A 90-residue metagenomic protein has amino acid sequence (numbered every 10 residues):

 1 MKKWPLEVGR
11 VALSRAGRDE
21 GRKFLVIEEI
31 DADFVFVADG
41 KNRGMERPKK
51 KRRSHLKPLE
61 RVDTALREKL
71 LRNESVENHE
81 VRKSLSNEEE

Functional and structural regions predicted by a protein language model:
M1-V8, R15, L25-E90: Ferredoxin-like alpha/beta domains used as RNA- or RNAP-binding modules
G17-E20: Short, charged beta-turn/beta-strand-edge "cap" motif at the junction between a beta-strand and an adjacent loop
